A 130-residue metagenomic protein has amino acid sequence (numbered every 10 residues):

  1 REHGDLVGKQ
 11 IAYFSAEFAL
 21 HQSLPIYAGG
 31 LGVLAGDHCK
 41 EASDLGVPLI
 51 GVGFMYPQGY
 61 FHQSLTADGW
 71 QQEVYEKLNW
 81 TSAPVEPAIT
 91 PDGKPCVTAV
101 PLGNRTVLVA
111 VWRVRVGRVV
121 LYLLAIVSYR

Functional and structural regions predicted by a protein language model:
R1-R130: Catalytic cores of carbohydrate-active enzymes across secretory and cytosolic contexts
